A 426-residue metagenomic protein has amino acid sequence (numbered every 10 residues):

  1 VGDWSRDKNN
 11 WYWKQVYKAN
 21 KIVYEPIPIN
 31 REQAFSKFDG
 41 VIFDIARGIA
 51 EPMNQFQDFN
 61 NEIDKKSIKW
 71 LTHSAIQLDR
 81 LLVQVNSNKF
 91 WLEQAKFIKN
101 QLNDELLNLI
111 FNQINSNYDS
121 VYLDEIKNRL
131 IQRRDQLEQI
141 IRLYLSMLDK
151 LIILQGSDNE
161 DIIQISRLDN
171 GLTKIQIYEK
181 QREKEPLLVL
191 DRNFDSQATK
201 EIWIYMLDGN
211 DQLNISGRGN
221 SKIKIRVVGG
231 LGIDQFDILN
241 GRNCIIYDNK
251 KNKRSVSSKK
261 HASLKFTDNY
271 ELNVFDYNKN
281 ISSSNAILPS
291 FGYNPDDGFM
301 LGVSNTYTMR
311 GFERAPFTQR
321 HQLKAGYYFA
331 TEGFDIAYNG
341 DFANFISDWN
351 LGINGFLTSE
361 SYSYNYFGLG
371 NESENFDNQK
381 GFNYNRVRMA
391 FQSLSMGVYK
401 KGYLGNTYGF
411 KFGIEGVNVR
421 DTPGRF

Functional and structural regions predicted by a protein language model:
V1-R6: Conserved kinase catalytic-core helix
D7-K14: Conserved protein-kinase catalytic-loop segment immediately C-terminal to the catalytic Asp of the HRD motif
K14-D191, Q197-E201, G209, I215-R226 (+1 more regions): C-terminal catalytic region of ATP-dependent kinase domains
K14-K18, S166-L168, G292-N294, Y328 (+1 more regions): Short beta-strand micro-motifs enriched in acidic
I215-G217, V228, Q235-G352, N365: Outer-membrane beta-barrel initiation region
S284-T306, R314, R320-Q322, W349-F426: Transmembrane beta-strand segments of outer-membrane beta-barrel domains in Gram-negative and organellar OMPs
